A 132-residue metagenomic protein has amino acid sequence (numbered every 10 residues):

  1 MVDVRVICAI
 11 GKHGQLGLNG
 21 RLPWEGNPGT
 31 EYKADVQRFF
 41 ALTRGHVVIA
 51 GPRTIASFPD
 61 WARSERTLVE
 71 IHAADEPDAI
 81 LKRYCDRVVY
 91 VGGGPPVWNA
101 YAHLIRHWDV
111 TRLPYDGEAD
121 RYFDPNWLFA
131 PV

Functional and structural regions predicted by a protein language model:
M1-V132: Enzymes that bind and transform nitrogen-containing heteroaromatic metabolites
